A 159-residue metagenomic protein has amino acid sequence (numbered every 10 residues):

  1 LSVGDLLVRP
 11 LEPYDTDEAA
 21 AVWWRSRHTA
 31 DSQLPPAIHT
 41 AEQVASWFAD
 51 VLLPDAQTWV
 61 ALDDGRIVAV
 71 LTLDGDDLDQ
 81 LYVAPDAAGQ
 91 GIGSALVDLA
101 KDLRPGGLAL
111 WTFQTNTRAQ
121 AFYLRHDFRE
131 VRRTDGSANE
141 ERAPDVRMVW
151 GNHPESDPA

Functional and structural regions predicted by a protein language model:
L1-Y14, N152-A159: Conserved N-terminal entry element of GNAT/NAT acetyltransferase domains
L7, T29-I38, L81, T134: A short gly/proline-enriched turn/hairpin at secondary-structure junctions
T16, A20-A49: Conserved GNAT-fold acetyl-CoA-binding loop/helix
F48-V60, D77: A short helix-loop-beta-strand connector motif used in the catalytic cores of GNAT acetyltransferases and, in some
V60, R66-Y82: Conserved beta-strand in the GNAT
L78-A88, T112-F113: A short, internal acetyl-CoA/4′-phosphopantetheine-binding micro-motif in the GNAT/acyltransferase core
V83, G89-D102, A121-R125: Conserved acetyl-CoA-binding loop-helix of GNAT-fold acetyltransferases
G106-Q120, R125-H126, V131-A159: C-terminal "cap" of GNAT-fold acetyltransferases
